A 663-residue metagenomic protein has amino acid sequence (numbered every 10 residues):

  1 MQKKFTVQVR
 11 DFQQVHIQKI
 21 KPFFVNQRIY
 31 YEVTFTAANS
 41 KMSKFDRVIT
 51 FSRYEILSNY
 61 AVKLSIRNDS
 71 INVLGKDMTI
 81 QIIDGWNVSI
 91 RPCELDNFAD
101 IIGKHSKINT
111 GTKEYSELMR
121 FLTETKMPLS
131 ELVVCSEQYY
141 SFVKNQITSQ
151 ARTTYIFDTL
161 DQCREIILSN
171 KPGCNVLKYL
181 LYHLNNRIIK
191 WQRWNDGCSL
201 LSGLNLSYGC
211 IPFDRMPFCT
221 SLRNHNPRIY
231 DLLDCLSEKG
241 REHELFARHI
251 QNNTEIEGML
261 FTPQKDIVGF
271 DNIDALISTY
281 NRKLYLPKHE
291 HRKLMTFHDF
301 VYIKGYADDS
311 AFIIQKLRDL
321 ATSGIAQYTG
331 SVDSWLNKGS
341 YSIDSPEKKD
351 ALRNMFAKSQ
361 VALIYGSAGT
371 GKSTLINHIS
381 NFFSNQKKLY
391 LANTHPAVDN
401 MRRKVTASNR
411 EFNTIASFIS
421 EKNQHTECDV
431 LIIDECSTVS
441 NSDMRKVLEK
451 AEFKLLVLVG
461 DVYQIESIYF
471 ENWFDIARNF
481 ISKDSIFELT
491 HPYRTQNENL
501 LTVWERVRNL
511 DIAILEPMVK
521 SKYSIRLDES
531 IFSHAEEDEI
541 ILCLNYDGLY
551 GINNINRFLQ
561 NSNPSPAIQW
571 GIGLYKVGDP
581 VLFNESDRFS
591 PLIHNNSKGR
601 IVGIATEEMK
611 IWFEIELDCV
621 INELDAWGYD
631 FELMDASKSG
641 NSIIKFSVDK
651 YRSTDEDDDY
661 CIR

Functional and structural regions predicted by a protein language model:
Q2-Q327: N-terminal accessory nucleic-acid engagement/regulatory domains that precede and modulate ATP-driven motor cores
Q327-S340: Conserved adenine-nucleotide phosphate-binding loops and their immediately adjacent elements
S340-K358: Pre-Walker A adenine-sensing motif
I343-P346, F412-F418, P564: Short gly/ser/thr-rich secondary-structure transition/capping motifs
R353, A357-V519: ASCE P-loop NTPase helicase motor core
I364-V405, V459, L515-R557, W570-L574 (+3 more regions): Conserved RecA-like ASCE P-loop NTPase motor core of nucleic-acid helicases/translocases
T370, N409-F412, K483, T495-E498 (+1 more regions): Core RecA-like ATPase module of SF1/SF2 helicases and allied nucleic-acid translocases
